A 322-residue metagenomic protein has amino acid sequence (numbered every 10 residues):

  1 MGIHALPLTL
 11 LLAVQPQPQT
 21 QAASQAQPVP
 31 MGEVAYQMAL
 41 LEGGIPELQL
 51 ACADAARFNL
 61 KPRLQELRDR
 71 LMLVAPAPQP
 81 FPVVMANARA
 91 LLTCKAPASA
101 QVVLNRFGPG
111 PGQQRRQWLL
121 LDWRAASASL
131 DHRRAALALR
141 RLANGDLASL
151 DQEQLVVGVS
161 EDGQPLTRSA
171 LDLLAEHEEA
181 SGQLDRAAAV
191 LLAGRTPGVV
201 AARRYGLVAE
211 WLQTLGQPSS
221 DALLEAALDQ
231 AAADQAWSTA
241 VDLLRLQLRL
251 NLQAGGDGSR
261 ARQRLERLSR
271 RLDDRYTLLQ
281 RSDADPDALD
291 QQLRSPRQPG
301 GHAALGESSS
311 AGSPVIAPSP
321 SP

Functional and structural regions predicted by a protein language model:
M1-L6: Bacterial N-terminal signal peptides that target proteins for export
L8-P322: Alpha-helical solenoid repeat scaffolds
